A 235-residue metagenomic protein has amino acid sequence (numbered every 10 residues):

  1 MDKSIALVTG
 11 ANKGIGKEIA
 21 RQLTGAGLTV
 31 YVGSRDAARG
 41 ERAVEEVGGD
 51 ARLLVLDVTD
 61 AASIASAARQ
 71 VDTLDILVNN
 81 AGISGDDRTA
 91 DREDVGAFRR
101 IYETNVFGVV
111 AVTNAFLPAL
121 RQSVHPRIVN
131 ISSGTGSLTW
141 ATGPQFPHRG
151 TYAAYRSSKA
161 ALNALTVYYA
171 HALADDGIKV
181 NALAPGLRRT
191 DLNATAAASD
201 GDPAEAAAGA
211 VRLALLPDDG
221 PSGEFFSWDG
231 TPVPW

Functional and structural regions predicted by a protein language model:
M1-Y31: Canonical Rossmann dinucleotide-binding motif of NAD(H)/NADP(H)-dependent dehydrogenases/reductases, specifically
V8-T9, N79-N80, R127-S133, K179-A184: Structural signature of the Rossmann-like NAD(P)-dependent dehydrogenase/reductase core
A26-R42: Conserved glycine-rich Rossmann-like NAD(P)H-binding loop of the short-chain dehydrogenase/reductase
A37, L54-S66, V95: The beta1-alpha1 cofactor-binding region of Rossmann-like NAD(H)/NADP(H)-dependent oxidoreductases
V78, V112-F116, L120, L165-T166: Hydrophobic positions on the long internal alpha-helix of Rossmann-like NAD(P)-dependent oxidoreductase domains
I83, D87, D91-Y102, R121-A174: Catalytic loop of short-chain dehydrogenase/reductase
A160, D175, A182, T190 (+1 more regions): C-terminal helical subdomain
